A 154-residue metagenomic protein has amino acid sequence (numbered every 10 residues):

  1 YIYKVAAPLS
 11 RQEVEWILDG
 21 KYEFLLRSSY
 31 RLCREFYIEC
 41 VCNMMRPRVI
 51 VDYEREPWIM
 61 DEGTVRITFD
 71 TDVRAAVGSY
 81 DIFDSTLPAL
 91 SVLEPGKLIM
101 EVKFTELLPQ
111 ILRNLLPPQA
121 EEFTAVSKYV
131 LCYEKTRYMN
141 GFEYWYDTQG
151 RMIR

Functional and structural regions predicted by a protein language model:
Y1-R154: Phosphate-end processing signature that detects enzymes handling 5′-triphosphorylated RNA and polyphosphate
